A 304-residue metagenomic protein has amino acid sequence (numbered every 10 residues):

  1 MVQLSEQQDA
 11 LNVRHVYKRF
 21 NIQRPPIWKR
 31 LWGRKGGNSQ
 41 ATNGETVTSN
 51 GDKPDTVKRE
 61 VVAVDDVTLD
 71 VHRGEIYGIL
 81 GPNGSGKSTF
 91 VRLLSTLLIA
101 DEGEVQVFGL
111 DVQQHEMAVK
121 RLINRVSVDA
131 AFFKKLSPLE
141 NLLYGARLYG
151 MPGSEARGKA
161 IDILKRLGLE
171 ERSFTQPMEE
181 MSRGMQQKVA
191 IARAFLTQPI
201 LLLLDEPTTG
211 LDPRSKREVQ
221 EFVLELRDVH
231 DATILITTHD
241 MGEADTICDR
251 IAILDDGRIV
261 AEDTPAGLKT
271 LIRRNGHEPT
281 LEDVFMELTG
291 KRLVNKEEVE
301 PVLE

Functional and structural regions predicted by a protein language model:
V16, K29-D52, N124, L143 (+2 more regions): Conserved ABC ATPase "signature" region
P177-M181: Conserved ABC ATPase signature
Q198: Conserved catalytic motifs of ABC-family nucleotide-binding domains
L202-D205: Catalytic Walker B motif of ABC-type/P-loop ATPase nucleotide-binding domains
R217-H230: Helical segment within the ABC ATPase nucleotide-binding domain
E262-D263: ABC ATPase "signature
